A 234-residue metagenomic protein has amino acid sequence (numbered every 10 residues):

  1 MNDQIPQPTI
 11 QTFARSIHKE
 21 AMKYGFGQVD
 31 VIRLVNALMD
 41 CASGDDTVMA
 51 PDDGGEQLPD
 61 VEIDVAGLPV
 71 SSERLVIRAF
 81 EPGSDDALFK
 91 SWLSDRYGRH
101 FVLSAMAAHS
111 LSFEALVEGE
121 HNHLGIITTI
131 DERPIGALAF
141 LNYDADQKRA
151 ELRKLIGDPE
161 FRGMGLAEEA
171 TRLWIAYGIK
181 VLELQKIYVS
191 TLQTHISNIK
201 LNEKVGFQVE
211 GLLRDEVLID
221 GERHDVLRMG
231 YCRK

Functional and structural regions predicted by a protein language model:
N2-K23: N-terminal acidic leader/helix
I10-A14, D85-K90, S110-E114: An amphipathic alpha-helix signature
Y24-E56: Short, charge-rich amphipathic interface segments used for partner binding and complex assembly
V35, F89-L93, H109, L152: Hydrophobic alpha-helical core bundles mediating ligand binding, dimerization, or RNAP-core interactions
L58-P82, D86-A87, L124, T128-K234: Acyl-donor (CoA/ACP) binding surface of acyl/acetyltransferases
R96-A115: Conserved GNAT-fold acetyl-CoA-binding loop/helix
A115-H121, F207: Short loop/turn motifs at secondary-structure junctions and domain boundaries
